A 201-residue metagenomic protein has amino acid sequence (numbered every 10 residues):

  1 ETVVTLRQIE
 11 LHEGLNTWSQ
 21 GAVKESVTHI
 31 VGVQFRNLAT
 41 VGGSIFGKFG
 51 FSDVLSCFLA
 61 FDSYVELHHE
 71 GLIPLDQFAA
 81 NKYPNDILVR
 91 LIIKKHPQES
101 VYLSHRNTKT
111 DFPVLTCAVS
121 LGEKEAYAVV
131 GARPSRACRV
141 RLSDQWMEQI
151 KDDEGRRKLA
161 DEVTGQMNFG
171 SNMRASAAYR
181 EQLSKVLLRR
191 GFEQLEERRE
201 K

Functional and structural regions predicted by a protein language model:
E1-K201: C-terminal structural segment of proteins
